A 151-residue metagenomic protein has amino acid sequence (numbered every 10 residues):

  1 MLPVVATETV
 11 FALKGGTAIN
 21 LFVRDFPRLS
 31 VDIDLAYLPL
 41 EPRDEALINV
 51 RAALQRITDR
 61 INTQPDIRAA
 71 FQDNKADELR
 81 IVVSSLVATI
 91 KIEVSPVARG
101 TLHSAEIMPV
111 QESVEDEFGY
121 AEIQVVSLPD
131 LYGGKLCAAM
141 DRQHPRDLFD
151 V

Functional and structural regions predicted by a protein language model:
M1-D150: Compositionally biased terminal segments of proteins
